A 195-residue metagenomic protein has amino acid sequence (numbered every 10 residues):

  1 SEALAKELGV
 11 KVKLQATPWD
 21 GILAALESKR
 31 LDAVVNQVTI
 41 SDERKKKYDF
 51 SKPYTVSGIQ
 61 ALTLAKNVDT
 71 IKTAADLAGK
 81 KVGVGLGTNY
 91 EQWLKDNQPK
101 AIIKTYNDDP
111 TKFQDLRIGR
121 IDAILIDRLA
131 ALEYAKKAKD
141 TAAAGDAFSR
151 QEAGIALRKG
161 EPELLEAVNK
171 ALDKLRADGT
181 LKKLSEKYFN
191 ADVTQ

Functional and structural regions predicted by a protein language model:
S1-E7, N67, K81, L86-T88 (+1 more regions): Extended ligand-binding regions for polar small-molecule ligands
S1-K6, Q60-Q114, A123, R128-L132 (+1 more regions): Bilobed "Venus flytrap"/periplasmic-binding protein-like clamshell domains and structurally analogous long
E2, K6, K11-D76, A147: Acidic, polar ligand-binding/catalytic clefts
K11-Q15, A33, Q60-L62, K81-G83 (+3 more regions): Soluble periplasmic/extracytoplasmic beta-strand elements of cell-envelope proteins
K13-A24, D69, K104-Q114, I118 (+1 more regions): Short helix-initiation/N-cap motifs at beta->coil->alpha
A16-G21, K29-R30, K81, N89 (+5 more regions): Conserved functional loop/turn residues at catalytic and ligand-binding sites
G21, N36-K47, L94-D96, R117-S149: A ligand-binding cleft/hinge motif common to bilobed small-molecule-binding domains
V56-T63, R128, L132-D173, F189-Q195: Periplasmic-binding protein-like
